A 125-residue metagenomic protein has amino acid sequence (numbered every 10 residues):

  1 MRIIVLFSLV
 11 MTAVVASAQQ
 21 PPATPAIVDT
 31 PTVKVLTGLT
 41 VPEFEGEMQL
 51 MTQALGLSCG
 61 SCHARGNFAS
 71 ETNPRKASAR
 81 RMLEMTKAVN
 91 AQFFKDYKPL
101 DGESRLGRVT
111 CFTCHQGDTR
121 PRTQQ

Functional and structural regions predicted by a protein language model:
I4-V14: Bacterial N-terminal signal peptides
S17-Q125: Sequence context surrounding c-type heme c attachment/ligation sites in exported
